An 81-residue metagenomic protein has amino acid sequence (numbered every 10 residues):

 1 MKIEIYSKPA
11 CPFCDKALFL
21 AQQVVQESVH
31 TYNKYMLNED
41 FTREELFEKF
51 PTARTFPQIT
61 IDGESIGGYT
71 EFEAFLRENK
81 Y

Functional and structural regions predicted by a protein language model:
M1-E27: Local sequence-structure signature of Cys/Sec-based thiol-disulfide redox active-site neighborhoods
K2, V29-T31, F56: A generic structural signal for alpha->beta connector loops
P12-F13, F41, G67: Short alpha-helical
D15-F19, E45, T70: Generic recognition of short, well-ordered alpha-helical segments
V29-R43: Thiol-based oxidoreductase modules, predominantly thioredoxin-like and allied folds used for disulfide exchange
R43-F50, K80: Short amphipathic alpha-helix with an adjacent loop that forms part of the alpha/beta core around
F50-T60, Y69-T70: Structural micro-motif
I61-Y81: Non-catalytic, surface beta->alpha helical segment in thiol-disulfide oxidoreductase systems
